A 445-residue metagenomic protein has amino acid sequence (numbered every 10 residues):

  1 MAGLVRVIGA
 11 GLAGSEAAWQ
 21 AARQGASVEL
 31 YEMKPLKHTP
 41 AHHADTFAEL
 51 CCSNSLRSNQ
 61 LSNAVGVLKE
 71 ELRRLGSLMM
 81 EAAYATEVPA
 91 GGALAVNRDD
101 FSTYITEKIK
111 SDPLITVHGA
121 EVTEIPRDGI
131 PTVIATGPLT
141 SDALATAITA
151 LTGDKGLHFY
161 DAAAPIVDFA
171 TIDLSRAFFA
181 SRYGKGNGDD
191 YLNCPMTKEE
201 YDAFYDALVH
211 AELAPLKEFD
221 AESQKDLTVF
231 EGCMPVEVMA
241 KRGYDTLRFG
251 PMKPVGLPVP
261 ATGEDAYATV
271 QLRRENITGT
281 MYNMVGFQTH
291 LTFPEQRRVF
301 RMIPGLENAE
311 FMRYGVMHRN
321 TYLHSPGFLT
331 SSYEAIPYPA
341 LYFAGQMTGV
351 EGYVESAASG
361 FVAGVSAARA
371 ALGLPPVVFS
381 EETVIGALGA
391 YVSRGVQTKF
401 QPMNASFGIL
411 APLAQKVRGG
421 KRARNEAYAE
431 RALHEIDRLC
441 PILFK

Functional and structural regions predicted by a protein language model:
A2-A13: Beta1/beta-strand and adjacent pyrophosphate-binding region of the FAD-binding site in flavoprotein oxidoreductases
I8, V133-A135, F343: Redox-cofactor binding/interface segments in oxidoreductases and associated redox assembly factors
W19-E81, E381-V392: N-terminal FAD cofactor-binding segment of flavoenzymes
N59-T106, L114: A conserved beta-strand/loop capping segment in the N-terminal third of enzymes that catalyze redox or closely related
S111-F293, R297-R298: Predominantly flavin-linked oxidoreductase catalytic cores and closely associated redox partners
M284-V350, A357-A358, V377-G395, F400-N404 (+1 more regions): A glycine-rich dinucleotide-binding beta-alpha-beta segment and adjacent secondary-structure elements that constitute
S356-V377: Internal hydrophobic alpha-helix adjacent to the cofactor/substrate pocket in enzyme cavities
F400-K445: C-terminal auxiliary extensions adjacent to catalytic cores
